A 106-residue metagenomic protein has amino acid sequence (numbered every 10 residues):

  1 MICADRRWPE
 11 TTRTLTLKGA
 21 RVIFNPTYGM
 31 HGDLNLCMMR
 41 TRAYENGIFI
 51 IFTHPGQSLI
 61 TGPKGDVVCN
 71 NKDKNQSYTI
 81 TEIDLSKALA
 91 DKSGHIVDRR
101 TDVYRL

Functional and structural regions predicted by a protein language model:
M1-D5, R13-L17, L89-L106: Cysteine/selenocysteine-centered motifs that mediate thiol-based redox chemistry or coordinate metal-sulfur cofactors
C3-I80: CN hydrolase (nitrilase-like) catalytic-core segments centered on the catalytic cysteine and neighboring Lys/Glu
N75-K92: A short, polar/charged loop-to-alpha-helix boundary motif
